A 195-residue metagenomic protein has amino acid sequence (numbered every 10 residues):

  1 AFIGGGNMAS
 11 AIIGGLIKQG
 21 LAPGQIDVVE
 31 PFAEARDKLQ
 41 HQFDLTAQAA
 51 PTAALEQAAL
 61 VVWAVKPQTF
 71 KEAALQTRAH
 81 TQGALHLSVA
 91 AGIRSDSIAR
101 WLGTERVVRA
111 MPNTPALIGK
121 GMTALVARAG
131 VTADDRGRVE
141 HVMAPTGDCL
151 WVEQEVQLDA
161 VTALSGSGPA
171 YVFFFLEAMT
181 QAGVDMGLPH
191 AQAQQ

Functional and structural regions predicted by a protein language model:
A1-E56, W101, G121, V184-D185: NAD(P)+-binding Rossmann beta1-loop-alpha1 motif at the extreme N-terminus of oxidoreductases
A11, K38, E72-A73, S97 (+1 more regions): Phosphate- and divalent-cation-binding pockets in alpha/beta enzyme and binding domains that engage nucleotide-derived
P23-I26, G83-A84, R106, A191-Q192: Short acidic capping loops at alpha-helix termini that bridge into adjacent secondary structure
A33, F43, P51-L125: Rossmann-like NAD(P)(H) cofactor-binding subdomain of soluble oxidoreductases
S97, W101-R106, M122-A160, V172-Q195: Internal alpha-helical scaffold of NAD(P)-dependent oxidoreductase catalytic cores
L164: Conserved phosphate/anionic-ligand binding catalytic regions in large, soluble enzymes, centered on
G168: Aromatic-residue-lined binding/catalytic grooves and analogous aromatic/hydrophobic interfacial grooves in multimeric
